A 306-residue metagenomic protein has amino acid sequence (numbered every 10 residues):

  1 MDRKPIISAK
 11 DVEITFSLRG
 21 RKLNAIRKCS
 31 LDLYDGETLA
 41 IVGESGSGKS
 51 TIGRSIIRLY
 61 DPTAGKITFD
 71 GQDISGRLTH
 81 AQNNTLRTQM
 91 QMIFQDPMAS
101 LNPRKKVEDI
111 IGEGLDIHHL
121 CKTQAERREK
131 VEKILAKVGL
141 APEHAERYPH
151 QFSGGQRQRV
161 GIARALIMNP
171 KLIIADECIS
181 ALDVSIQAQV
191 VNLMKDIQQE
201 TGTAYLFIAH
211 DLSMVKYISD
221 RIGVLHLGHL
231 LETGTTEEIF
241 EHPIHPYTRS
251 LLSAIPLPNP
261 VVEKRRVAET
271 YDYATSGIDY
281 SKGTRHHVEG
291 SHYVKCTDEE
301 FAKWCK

Functional and structural regions predicted by a protein language model:
R3-P5, K22, T236-K306: Short catalytic/signature loops enriched in Gly
R19, I74-Q91, I117, Q124 (+1 more regions): ABC ATPase NBD coupling module
G65-G76: Conserved ABC transporter NBD signature motif
D73, L115, H119, A125-E143: Conserved ABC ATPase "signature" region
Y148-F152, Q156: Conserved ABC ATPase signature
I167-K171: A short, proline-enriched helix->beta-strand linker immediately N-terminal to the Walker B motif in ABC-type P-loop
